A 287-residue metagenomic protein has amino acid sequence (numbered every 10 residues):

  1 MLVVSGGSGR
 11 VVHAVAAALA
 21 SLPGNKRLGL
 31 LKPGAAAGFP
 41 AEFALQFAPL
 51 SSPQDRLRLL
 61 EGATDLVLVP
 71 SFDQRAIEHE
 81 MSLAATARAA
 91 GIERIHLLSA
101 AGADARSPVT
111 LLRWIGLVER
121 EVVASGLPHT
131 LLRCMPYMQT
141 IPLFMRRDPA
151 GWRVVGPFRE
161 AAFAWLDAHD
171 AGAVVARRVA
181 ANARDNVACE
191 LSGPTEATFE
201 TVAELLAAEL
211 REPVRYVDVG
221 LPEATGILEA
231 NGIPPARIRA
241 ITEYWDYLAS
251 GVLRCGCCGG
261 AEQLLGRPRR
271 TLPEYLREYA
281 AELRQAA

Functional and structural regions predicted by a protein language model:
M1-A35, S51-P53, E61, F72-A76 (+6 more regions): Oxidoreductase cofactor-interface core, primarily capturing Rossmann-like NAD(P)-dependent enzymes
A36-L45: N-terminal beta-loop-helix "entrance" segment that forms/cooperates in small-molecule cofactor or anionic ligand
A44-T64: Conserved Rossmann-fold cofactor-binding substructure of NAD(P)-dependent oxidoreductases
P222-A287: A hydrophobic C-terminal alpha-helical subdomain
